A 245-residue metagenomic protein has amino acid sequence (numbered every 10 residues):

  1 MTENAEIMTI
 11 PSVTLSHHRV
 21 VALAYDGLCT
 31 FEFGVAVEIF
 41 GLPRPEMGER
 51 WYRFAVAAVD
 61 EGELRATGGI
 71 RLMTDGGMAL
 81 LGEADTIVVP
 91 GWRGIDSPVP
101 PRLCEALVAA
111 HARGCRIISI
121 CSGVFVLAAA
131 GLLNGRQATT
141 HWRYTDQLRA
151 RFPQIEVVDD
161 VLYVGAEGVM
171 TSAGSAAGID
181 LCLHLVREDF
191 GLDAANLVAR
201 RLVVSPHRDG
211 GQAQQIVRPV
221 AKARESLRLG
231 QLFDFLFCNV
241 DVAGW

Functional and structural regions predicted by a protein language model:
M1-I117, F125-A129, D159, L183 (+3 more regions): Extended, subdomain-level signal for the structured scaffold at the beginning of enzyme domains
H17-R19, Q137, G168: Residues that mark the start of a beta-strand
I117, Q137, V161-L162, G178: A residue-level structural signature of the nucleotidyltransferase/glycosyltransferase Rossmann-like core
I117-I118, T139, V158, M170: Structural detector of well-ordered beta-strand residues that form the stable sheet scaffold of enzyme domains
L132-Q147, Q154-E156: A short alpha->loop->secondary-structure connector
H141, T145, R151, V164-R218: An amphipathic alpha-helical interaction segment
E156-V164: The feature captures the short pre-catalytic strand/loop hairpin that immediately precedes and shapes the active-site
